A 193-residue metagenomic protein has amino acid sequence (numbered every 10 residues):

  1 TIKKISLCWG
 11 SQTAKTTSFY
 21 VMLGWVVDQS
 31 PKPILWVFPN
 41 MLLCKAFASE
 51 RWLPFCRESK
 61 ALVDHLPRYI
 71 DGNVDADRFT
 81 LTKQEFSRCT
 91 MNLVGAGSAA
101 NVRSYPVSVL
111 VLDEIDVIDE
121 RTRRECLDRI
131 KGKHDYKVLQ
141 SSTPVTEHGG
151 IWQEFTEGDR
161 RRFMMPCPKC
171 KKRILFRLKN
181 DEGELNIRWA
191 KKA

Functional and structural regions predicted by a protein language model:
T1-A193: Phosphate/NTP-binding elements of NTP-utilizing enzymes
